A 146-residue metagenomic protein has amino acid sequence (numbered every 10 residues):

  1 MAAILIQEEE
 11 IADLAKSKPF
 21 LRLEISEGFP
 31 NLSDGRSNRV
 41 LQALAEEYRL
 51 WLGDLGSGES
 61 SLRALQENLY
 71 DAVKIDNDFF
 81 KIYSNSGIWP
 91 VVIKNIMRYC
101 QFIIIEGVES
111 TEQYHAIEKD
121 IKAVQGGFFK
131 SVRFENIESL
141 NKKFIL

Functional and structural regions predicted by a protein language model:
M1-R39, Y48: Catalytic core of bacterial c-di-GMP phosphodiesterases, primarily the EAL and HD-GYP domains, capturing alpha-helical
Q7-L14, R36-A43, S61, I88-I96 (+1 more regions): A general structural detector for well-ordered alpha-helical segments in enzyme core domains, enriched
F20, E24-N31, R49, G53-L146: EAL-family c-di-GMP phosphodiesterase catalytic domain
Q42-A45, G53: Secondary-structure boundary/capping motif
